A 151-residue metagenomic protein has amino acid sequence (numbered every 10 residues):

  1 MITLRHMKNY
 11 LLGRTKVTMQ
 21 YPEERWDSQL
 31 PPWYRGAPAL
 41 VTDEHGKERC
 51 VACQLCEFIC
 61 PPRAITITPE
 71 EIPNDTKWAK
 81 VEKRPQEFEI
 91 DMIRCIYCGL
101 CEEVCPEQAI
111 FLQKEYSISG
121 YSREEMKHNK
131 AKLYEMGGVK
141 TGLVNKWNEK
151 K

Functional and structural regions predicted by a protein language model:
M1-K83, E87-R94, E103, E107-K151: Non-ligating segments of multi-cofactor redox enzymes
C98: Basic, alpha-helical nucleic-acid-binding regions used in initiation and control of genome expression
